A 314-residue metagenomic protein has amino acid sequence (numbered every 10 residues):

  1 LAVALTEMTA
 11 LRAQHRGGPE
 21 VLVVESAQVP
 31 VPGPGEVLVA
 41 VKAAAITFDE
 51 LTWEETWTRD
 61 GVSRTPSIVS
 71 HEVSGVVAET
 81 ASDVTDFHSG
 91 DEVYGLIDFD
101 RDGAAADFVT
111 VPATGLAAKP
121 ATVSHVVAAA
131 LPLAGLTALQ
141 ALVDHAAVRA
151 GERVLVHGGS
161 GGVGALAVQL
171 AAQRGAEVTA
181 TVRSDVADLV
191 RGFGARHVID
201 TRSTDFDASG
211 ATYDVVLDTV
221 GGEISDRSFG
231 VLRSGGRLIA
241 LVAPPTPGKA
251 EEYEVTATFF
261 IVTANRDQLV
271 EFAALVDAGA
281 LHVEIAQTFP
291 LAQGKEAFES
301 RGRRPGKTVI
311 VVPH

Functional and structural regions predicted by a protein language model:
L1-T6, L269-H314: C-terminal hydrophobic helical "lid"/dimerization subdomain of Rossmann-like NAD(P)H-dependent oxidoreductases
Q28-I46, W57-D100: Glycine-rich beta-strand-centered segment in the early N-terminal region that forms part of a ligand/cofactor-binding
T52, G95-G158: NAD(P)H dinucleotide-binding glycine-rich loop of Rossmann-like/cofactor-binding domains, especially the beta1-alpha1
F87-H88, V148, L232: Short, well-ordered loop/turn sites that connect or cap secondary structure elements
R101, T219-E284, V312-H314: Glycine-rich phosphate-binding loop and adjacent beta-alpha segment of Rossmann(oid) nucleotide-cofactor-binding
A128-D200: Mid-domain Rossmann-like dinucleotide-binding core that forms the NAD(H)/NADP(H) cofactor-binding site
A208-V215: A short acidic, Gly/Pro-enriched loop at the edge of an enzyme's catalytic core that lines a small-molecule cofactor
